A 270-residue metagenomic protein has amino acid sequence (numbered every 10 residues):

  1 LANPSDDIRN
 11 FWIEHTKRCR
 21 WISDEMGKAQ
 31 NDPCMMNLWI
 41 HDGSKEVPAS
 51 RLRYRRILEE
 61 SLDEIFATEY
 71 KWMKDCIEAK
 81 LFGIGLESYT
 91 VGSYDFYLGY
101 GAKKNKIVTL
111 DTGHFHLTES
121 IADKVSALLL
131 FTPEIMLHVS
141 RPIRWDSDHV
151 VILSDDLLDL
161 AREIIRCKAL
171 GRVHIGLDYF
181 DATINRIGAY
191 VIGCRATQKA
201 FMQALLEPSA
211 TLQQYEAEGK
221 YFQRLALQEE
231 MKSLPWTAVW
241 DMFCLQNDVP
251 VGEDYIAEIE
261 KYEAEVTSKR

Functional and structural regions predicted by a protein language model:
L1-V108, A210-L212, L227-M231, Y255: Active-site acidic/histidine proton-transfer and metal-coordination neighborhood in alpha/beta enzyme cores
H41-K45, E78-I84, G113-L117, S140-R144 (+1 more regions): Active-site beta-loop-alpha junctions enriched in small/polar residues
K74-E78, I107-L110, M136-S140, G176: Short, conserved beta-strand edge motifs with alternating hydrophobic and charged residues
H116-H149, I175-Y179: A short alpha/beta connector and helix-capping loop motif
T118-A127, S147-L158, I184-R195: Histidine/acidic-residue-rich catalytic or RNA/ligand-binding cores of hydrolases and nuclease-related proteins
V139, C167-K168: Structured mid-domain segments that build the active-site/substrate or prosthetic-cofactor binding neighborhood
D156-R166, A196-A200: Acidic, Ser/Thr-rich peripheral helices and adjacent loops at domain boundaries
T183-R270: C-terminal extensions of enzymes
